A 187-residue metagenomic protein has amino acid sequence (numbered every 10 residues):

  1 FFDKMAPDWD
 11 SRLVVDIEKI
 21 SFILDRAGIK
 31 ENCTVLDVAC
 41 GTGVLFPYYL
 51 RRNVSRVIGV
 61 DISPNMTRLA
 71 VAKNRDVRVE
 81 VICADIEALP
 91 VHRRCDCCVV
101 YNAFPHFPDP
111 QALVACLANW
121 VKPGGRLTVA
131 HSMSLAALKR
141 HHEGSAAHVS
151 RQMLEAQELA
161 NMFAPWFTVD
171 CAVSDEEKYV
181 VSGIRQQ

Functional and structural regions predicted by a protein language model:
F1-G28, V44, Y48, L135-A136 (+1 more regions): Conserved class I S-adenosyl-L-methionine
L36, T42-A88: Class I SAM-dependent methyltransferase SAM/SAH-binding core
V99: A conserved beta-strand element that flanks and buttresses the S-adenosyl-L-methionine
N102-A103: Short catalytic micro-motifs in class I SAM-dependent methyltransferases
A112-P123: A short glycine-rich, Lys/Arg-flanked "PGG" loop and its adjoining helix->strand segment in the class I
T128-L154: Conserved class I S-adenosyl-L-methionine
S150-W166: Short alpha-helix
V173-Q187: Core SAM-dependent methyltransferase catalytic element
